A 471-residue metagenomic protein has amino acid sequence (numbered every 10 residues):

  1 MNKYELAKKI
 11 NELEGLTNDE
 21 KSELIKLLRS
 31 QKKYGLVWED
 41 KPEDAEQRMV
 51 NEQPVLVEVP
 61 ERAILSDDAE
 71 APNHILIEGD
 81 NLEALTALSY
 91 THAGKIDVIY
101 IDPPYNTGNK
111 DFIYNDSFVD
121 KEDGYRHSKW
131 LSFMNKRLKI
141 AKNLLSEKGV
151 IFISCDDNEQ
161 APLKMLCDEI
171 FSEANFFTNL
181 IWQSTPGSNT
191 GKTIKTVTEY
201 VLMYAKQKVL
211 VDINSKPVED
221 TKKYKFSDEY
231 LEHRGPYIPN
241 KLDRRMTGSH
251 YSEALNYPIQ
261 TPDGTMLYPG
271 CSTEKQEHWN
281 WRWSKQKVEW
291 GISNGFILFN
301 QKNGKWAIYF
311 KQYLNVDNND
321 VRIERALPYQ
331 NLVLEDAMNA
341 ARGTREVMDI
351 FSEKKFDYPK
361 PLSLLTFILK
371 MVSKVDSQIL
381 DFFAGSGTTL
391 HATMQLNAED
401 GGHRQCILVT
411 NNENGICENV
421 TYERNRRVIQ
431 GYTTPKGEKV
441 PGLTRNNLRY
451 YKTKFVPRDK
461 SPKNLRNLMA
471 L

Functional and structural regions predicted by a protein language model:
M1-Q53, H403-L471: Class I S-adenosyl-L-methionine-dependent methyltransferase module
M1-Y100, N106-W130, K136, F296: DnaQ-like (DEDDh/DEDDy) 3′-5′ exonuclease domain used for proofreading and 3′-end trimming on nucleic acids
K8, K21, Q207-V347, F351: Active-site-adjacent helix-turn-beta-strand microarchitecture at beta-sheet edges that either contains or buttresses
A45, D123-H127, L131, N158-P162 (+1 more regions): Conserved S-adenosyl-L-methionine
I64-D67, L82, L88-V150, N158 (+5 more regions): SAM-dependent methyltransferase catalytic-core segment centered on the flexible catalytic loop and adjoining short
L65-A87, R342-D376, Q395: Glycine-rich adenosyl-nucleotide cofactor-binding module
H127-L180, Y422-I429, T433-K436: Conserved Class I SAM-dependent methyltransferase catalytic core
I194, T198-L210: Core SAM-dependent methyltransferase catalytic element
